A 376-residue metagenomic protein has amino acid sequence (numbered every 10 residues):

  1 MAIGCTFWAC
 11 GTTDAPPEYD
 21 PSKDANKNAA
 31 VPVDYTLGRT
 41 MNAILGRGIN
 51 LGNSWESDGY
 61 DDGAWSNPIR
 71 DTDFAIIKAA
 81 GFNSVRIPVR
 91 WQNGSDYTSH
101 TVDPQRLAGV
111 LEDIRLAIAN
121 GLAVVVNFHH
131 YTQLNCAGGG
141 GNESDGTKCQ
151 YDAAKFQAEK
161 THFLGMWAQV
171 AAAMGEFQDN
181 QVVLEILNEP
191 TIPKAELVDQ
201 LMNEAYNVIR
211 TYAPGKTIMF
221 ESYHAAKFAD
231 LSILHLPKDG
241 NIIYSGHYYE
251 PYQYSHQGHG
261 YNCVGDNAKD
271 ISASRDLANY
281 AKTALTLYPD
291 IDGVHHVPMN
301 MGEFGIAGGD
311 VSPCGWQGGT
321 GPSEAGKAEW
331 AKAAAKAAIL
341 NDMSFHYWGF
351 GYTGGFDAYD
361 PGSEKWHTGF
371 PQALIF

Functional and structural regions predicted by a protein language model:
G4-A30: Bacterial Sec-dependent N-terminal signal peptides
T6, L45, N50, N300 (+1 more regions): Conserved Rossmann-like nucleotide-binding pocket used by diverse enzymes that bind dinucleotide cofactors
G11, N83, A123, P298 (+1 more regions): Residue-level detector of anion-binding/catalytic polar loops
T36-T217, S222-D230, G354, F370 (+1 more regions): Active-site mouth of glycoside hydrolases
W65, H259-K269, C314-K327: Short, surface-exposed loop/helix-turn segments at secondary-structure junctions that function as lids/hinges flanking
N67-D71, L107, S274, A278-A281 (+1 more regions): Structural motif corresponding to alpha-helix initiation and N-cap regions
Q157-A307, A333-K336, L340-H346: Active-site region of glycoside hydrolase catalytic domains
V311-F376: Aromatic-rich peripheral "rim/lid" segments of glycoside hydrolase catalytic domains that contact and position glycan
